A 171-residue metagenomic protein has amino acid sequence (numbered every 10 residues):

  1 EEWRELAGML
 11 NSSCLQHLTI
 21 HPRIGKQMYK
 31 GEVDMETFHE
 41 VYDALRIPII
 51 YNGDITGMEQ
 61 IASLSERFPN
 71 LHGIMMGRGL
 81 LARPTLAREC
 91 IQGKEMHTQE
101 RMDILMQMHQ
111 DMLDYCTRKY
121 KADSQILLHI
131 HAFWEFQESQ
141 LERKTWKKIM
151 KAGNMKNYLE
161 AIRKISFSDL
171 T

Functional and structural regions predicted by a protein language model:
E1-T171: Flavin-dependent oxidoreductase catalytic cores
